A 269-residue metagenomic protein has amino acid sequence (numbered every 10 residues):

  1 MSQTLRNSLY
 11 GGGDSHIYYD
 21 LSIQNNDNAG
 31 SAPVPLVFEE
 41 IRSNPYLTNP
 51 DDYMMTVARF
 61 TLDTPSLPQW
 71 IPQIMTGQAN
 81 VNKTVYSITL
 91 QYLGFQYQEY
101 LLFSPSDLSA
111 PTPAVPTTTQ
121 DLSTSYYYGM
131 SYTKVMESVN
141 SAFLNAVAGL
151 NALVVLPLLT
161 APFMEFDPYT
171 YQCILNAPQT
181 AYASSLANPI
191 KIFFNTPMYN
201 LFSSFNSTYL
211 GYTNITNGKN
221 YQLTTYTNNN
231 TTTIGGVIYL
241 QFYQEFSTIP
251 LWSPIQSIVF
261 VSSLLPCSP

Functional and structural regions predicted by a protein language model:
M1-P269: Flexible assembly/topogenesis modules
